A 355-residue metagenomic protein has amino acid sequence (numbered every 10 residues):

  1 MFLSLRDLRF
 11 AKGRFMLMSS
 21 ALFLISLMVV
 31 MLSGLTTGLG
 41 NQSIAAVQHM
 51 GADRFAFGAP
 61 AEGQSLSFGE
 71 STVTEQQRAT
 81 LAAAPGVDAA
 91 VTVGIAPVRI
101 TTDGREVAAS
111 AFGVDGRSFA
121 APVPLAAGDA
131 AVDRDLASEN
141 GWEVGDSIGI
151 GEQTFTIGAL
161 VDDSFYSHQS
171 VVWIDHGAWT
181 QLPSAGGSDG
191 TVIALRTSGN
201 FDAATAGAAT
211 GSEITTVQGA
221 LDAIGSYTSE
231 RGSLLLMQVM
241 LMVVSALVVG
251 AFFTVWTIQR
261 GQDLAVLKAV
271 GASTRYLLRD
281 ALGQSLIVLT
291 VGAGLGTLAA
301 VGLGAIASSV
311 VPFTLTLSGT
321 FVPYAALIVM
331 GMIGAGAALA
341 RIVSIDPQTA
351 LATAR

Functional and structural regions predicted by a protein language model:
M1-V29, G40, R355: N-terminal Sec/SRP start-transfer signal
L8, V266-Y276, I345, A354-R355: Short helix-to-coil transition segments within interhelical loops that connect adjacent transmembrane helices
S26-V107: Hydrophobic, regular-secondary-structure patches
G40-A45, Q64-S65, Q218-M240, L298-V322: Membrane interfacial helix motifs at helix-loop boundaries and amphipathic/re-entrant anchors
V93-A96, T101-D115, A120-W179: Hydrophobic secondary-structure segments that place a key small or acidic residue at a functional site
T154, V161-L241: Mechanotransmission and gating elements of multispan inner-membrane complexes involved in transport and envelope
V248-L289: Interfacial "coupling" helices/loops that link adjacent transmembrane helices in transporter permeases
R279-G283, V288-M330, G336-T353: Short helix-loop junctions at transmembrane helix boundaries
